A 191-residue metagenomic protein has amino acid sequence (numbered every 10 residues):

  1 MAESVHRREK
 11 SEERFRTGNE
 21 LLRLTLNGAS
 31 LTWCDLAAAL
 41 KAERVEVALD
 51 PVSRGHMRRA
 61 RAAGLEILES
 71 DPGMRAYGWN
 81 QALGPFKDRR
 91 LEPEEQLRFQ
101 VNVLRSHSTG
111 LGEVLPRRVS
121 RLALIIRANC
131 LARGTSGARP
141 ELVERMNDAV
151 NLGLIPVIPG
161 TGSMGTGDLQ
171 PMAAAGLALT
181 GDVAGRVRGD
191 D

Functional and structural regions predicted by a protein language model:
A2-E3, R7-D191: Conserved, well-structured ligand/cofactor-binding cores
